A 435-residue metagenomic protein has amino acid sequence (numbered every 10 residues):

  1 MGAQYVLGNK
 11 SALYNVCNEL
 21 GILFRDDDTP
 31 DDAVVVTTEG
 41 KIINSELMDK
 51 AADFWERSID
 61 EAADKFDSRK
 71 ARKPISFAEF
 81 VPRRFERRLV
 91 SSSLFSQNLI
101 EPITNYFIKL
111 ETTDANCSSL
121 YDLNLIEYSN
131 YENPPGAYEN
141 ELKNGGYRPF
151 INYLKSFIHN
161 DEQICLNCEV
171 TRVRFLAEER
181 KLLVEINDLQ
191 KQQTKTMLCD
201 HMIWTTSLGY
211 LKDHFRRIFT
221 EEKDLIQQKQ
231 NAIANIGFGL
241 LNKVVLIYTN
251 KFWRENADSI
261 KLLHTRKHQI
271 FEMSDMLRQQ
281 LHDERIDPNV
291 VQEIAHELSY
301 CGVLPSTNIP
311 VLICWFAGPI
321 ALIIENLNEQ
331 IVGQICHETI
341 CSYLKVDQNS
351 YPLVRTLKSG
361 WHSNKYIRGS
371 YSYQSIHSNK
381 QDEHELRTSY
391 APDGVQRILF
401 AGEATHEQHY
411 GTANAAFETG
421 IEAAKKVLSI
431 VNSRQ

Functional and structural regions predicted by a protein language model:
M1-Q435: FAD-dinucleotide binding site
